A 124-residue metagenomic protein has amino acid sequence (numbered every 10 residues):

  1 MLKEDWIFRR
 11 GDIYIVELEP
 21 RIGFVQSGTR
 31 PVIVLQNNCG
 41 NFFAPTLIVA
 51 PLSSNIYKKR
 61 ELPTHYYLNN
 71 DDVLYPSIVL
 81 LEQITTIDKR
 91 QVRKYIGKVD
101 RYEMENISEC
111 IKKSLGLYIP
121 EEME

Functional and structural regions predicted by a protein language model:
M1-E124: Conserved functional hotspots at enzyme active or ligand-binding sites that engage polyanionic ligands
